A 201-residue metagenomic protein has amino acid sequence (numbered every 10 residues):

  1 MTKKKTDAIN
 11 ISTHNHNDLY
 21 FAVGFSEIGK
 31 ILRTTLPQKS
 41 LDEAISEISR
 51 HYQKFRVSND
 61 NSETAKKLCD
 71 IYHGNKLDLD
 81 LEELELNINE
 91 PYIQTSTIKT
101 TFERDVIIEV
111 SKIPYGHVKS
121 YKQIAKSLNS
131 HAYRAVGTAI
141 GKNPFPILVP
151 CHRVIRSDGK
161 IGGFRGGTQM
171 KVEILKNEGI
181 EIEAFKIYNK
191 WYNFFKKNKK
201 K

Functional and structural regions predicted by a protein language model:
M1-S130, E181-K201: Basic nucleic-acid-binding alpha-helical/helix-turn surface characteristic of O6-alkylguanine DNA
V106, A135-V136: Helix-turn-helix DNA-binding helix
H117, I147, G167: Flexible coil/turn residues that form the inter-helical turn or adjacent wing/linker of helix-turn-helix
I140, L148: Major-groove DNA-recognition helix of helix-turn-helix-type DNA-binding domains
R153-L175: Intrinsically disordered, low-complexity basic tails/linkers immediately adjacent to helix-turn-helix/homeobox/MYB/SANT
V172, K176-G179, A184: Conserved segment of winged-helix/HTH DNA-binding domains
